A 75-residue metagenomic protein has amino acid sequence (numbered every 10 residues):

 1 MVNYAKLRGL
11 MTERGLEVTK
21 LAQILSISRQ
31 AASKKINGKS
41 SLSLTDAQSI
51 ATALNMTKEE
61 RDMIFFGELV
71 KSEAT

Functional and structural regions predicted by a protein language model:
M1, S40-T45: Short acidic alpha-helix initiation/capping motifs at coil-to-helix transition points, especially at protein N-termini
M1-K20, I24: A short, Lys/Arg-rich alpha-helix, primarily the initiator
G9, R14, K34, D62-T75: Short, charged recognition helix plus adjacent turn of helix-turn-helix-like nucleic-acid-binding domains
V18, R29, A47: Helix-turn-helix DNA-binding elements, focusing on the entry/boundary residues of the two helices that contact DNA
K20, A31, E60: Residues in the helix-turn-helix
I27-S41: Recognition helix of helix-turn-helix/homeodomain-like DNA-binding domains that insert into the DNA major groove
T45-E60: DNA major-groove recognition helix of helix-turn-helix/homeodomain DNA-binding modules
